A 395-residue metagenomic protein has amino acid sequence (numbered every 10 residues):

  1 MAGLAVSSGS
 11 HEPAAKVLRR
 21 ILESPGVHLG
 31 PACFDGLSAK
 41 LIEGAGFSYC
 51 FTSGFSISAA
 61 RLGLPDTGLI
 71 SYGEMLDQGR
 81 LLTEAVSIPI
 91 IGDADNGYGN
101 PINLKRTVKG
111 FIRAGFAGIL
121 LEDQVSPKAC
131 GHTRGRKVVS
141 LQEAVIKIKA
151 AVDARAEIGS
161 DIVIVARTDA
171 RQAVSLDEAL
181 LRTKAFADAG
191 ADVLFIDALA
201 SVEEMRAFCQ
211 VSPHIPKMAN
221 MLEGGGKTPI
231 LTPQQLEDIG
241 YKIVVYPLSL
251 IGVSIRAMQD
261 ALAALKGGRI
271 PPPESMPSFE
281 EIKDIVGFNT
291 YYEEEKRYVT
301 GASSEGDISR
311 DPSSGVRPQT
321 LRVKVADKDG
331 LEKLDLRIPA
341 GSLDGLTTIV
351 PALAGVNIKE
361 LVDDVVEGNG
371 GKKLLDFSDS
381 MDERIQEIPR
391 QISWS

Functional and structural regions predicted by a protein language model:
A2-E12, L250-S309: Extended, intrinsically disordered, low-complexity segments
A2-Y246, Q259-A263: Alpha/beta enzyme core
I21, A261, I285, E294 (+2 more regions): Residues that form generic nucleotide/phosphate-binding pockets
S24-P25, G159, G268, G368 (+1 more regions): Short loop/turn hinge sites at secondary-structure boundaries
L41, Y72-Q78, P233-G240, F279-Y298 (+1 more regions): Short alpha-helical interface patches
A219-G224, I243-I251, I338, T347-A352: Short, glycine/charged-rich beta-strand-loop motifs at protein surfaces that mediate ligand recognition and catalysis
G301-K324, D329-D335, S342-S395: Compositionally biased, non-globular sequence tracts
